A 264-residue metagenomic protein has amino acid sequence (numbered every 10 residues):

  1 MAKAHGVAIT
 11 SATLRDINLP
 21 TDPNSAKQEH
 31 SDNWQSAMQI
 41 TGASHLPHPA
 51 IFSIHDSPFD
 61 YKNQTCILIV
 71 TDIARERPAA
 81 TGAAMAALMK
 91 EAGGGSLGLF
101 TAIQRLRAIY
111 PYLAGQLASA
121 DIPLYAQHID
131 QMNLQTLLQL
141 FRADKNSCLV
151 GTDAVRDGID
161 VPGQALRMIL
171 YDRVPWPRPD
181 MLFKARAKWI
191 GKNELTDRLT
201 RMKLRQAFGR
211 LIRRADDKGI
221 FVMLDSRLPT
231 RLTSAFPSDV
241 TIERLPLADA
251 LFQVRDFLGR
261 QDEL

Functional and structural regions predicted by a protein language model:
M1-L264: ASCE RecA-like P-loop NTPase motor cores that couple ATP hydrolysis to mechanical translocation on nucleic acids
